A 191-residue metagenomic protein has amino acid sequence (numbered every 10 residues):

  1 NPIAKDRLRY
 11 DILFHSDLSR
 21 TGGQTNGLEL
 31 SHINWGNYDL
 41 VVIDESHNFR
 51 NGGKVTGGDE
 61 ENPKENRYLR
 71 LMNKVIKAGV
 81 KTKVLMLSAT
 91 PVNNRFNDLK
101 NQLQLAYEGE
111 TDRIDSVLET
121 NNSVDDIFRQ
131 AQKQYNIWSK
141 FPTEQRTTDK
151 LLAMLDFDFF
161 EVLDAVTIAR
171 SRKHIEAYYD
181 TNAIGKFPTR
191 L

Functional and structural regions predicted by a protein language model:
N1-K5: Post-nucleotide-binding-loop coupling segment downstream of the phosphate-binding loop, primarily in RecA-like P-loop
R7-V41, E45-P91, D98, E108-L191: Inter-lobe coupling linker of SF2 helicases/translocases
N101-L105: CheY-like receiver
